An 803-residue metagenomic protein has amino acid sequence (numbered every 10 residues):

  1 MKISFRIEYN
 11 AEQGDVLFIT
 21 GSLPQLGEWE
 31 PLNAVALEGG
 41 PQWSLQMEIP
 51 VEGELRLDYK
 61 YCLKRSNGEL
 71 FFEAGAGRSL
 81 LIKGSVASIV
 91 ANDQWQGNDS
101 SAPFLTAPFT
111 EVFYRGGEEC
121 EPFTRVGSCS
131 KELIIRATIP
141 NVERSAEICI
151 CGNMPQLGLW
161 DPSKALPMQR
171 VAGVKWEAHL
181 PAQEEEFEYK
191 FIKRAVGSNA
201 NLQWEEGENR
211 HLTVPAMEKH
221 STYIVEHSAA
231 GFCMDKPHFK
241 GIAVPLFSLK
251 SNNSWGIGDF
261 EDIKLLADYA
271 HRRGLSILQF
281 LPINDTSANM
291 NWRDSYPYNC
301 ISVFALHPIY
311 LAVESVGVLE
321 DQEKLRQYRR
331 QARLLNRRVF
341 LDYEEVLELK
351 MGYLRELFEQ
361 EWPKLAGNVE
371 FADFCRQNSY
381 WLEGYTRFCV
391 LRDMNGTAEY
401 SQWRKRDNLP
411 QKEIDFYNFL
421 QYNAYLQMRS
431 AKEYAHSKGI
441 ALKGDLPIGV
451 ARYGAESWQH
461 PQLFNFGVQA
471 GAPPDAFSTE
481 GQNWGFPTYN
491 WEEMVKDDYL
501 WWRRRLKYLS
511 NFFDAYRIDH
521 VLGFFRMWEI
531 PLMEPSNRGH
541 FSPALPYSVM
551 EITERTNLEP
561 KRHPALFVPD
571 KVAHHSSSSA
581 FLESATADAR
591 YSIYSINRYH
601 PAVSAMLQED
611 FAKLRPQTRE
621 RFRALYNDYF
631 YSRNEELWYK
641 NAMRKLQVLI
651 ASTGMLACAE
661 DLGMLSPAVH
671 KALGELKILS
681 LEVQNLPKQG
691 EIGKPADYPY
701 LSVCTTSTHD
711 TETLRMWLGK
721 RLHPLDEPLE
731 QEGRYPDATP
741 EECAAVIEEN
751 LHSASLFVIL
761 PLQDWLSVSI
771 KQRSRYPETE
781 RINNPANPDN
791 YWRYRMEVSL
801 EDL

Functional and structural regions predicted by a protein language model:
K2, N10-E54, K64-K83, I134 (+3 more regions): Aromatic-rich carbohydrate-binding modules that target alpha-glucans
L80-G97: C2-type phospholipid-binding modules
N98-F104: Long, intrinsically disordered, low-complexity Ser/Thr/Pro-rich regulatory/activation regions of nuclear proteins
F104-S130, I134, P181-E184, H211-L803: Catalytic cores of glycan-processing enzymes that make or break glycosidic bonds
